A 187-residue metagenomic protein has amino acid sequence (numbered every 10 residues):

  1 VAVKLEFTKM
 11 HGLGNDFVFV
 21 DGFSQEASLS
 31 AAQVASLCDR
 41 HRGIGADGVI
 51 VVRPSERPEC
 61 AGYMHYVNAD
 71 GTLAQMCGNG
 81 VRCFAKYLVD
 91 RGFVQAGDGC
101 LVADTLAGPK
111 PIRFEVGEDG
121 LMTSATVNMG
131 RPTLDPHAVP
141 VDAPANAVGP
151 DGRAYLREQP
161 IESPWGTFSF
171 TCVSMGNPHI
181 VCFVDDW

Functional and structural regions predicted by a protein language model:
V1-S124, I180-W187: A glycine-rich beta-to-alpha transition motif near the start of alpha/beta enzyme domains, typified by
D104-V184: ATP-dependent small-molecule kinase catalytic core of the GHMP/sugar-kinase superfamily and closely related
